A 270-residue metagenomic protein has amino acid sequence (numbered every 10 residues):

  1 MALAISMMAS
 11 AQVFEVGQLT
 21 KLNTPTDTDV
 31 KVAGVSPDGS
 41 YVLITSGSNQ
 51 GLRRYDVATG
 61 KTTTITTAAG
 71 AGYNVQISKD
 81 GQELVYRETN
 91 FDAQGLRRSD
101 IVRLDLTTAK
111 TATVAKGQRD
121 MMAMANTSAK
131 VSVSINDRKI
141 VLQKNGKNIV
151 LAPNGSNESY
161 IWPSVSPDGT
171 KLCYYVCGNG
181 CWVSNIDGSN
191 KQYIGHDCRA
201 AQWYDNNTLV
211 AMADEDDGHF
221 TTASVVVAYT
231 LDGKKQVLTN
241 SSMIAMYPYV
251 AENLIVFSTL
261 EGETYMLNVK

Functional and structural regions predicted by a protein language model:
M1-V13: Bacterial Sec-dependent N-terminal signal peptides
A11-K270: Sequence signature of WD/YWTD-type beta-propeller architectures
